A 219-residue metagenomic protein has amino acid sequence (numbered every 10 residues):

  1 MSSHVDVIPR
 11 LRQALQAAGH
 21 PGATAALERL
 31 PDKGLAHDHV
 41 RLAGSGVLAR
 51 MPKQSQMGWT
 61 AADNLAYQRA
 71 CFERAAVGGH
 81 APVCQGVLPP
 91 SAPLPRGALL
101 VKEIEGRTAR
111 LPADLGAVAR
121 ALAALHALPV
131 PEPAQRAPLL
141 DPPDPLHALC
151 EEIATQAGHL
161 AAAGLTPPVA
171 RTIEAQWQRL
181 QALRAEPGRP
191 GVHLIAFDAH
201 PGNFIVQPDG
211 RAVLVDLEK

Functional and structural regions predicted by a protein language model:
H4-A23, V130-F197, Q207-D209: An alpha-helical support segment within catalytic cores of ATP-dependent transferases
G22-D32: Short secondary-structure junctions
A25, P82-Q85, V215: A short, local hydrophobic-aromatic micro-motif
A26, A117, L194: Amphipathic alpha-helical recognition patches that constitute DNA-binding helices
L30-P145, R189: ATP-binding pocket architecture of kinase catalytic cores
L35-A43, A49, L180-K219: Active-site acidic catalytic loop and adjacent metal/ATP-binding pocket of ATP-dependent phosphoryl transfer enzymes
A70-A75, E152-A157, P201: A short, hydrophobic secondary-structure junction motif
A98-I104, I173, A196, L217: Conserved short hydrophobic patches within well-ordered secondary structure
